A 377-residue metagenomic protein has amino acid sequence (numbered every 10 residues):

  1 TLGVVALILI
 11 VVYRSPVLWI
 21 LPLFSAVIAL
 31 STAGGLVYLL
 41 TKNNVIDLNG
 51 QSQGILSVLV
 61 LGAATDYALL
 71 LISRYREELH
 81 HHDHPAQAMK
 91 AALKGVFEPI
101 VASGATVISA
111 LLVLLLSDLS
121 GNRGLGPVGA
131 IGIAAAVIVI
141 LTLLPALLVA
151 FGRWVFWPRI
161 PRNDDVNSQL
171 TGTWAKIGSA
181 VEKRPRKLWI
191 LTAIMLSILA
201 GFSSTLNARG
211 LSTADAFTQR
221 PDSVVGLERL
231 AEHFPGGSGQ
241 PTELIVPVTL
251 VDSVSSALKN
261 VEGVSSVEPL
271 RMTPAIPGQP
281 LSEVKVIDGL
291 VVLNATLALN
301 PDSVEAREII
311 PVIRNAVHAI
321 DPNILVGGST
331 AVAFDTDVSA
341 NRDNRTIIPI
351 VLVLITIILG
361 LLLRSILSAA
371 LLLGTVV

Functional and structural regions predicted by a protein language model:
T1-A208, A319-V377: Membrane-embedded transmembrane helical bundles of large multi-pass transporters/channels
A208-V377: Structured non-transmembrane domains adjacent to transmembrane bundles in polytopic membrane proteins
